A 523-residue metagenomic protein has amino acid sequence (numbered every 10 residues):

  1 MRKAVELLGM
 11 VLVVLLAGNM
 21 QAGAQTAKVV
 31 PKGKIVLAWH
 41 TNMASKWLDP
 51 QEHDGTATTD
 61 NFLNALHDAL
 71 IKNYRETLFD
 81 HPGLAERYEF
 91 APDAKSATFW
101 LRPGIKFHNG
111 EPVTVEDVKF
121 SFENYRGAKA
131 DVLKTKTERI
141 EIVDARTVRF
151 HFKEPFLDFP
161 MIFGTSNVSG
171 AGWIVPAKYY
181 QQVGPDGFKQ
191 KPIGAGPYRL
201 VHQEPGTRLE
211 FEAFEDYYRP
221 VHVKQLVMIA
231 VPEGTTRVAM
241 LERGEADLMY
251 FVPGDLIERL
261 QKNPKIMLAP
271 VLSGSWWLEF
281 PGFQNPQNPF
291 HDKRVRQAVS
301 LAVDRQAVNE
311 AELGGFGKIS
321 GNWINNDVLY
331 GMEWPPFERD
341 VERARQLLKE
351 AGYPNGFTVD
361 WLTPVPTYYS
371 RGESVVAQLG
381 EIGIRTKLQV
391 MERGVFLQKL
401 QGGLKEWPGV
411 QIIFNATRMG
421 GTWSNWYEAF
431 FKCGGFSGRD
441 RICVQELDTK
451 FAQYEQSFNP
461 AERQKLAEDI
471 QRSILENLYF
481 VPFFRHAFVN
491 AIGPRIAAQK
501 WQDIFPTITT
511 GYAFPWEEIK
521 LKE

Functional and structural regions predicted by a protein language model:
V5, Q21-T26, V30, W100 (+1 more regions): Surface-exposed binding/hinge segments that line and control ligand-binding clefts or catalytic entry sites
V36, T114-F120, A145-H151, G196-P197 (+6 more regions): Alpha-helical secondary-structure segments
V36-P92, E123, I193-G194: N-terminal lobe/hinge region of extracytoplasmic solute-binding protein
W39, M43, N61-F62, L157 (+6 more regions): Detector for C-terminal structural segments
P50, N64, K119, T137 (+7 more regions): A short beta-strand/turn structural motif
Y74-E76, S166-V221, Q225, V341-E342 (+2 more regions): Gly/Pro-rich hinge or "lid" segments in bacterial periplasmic/extracellular proteins
E86-K129, V143, R149, R237-M240 (+1 more regions): Aromatic- and charge-enriched surface segment that lines or borders ligand/interaction sites
N124, D186, F214-R259, R385-K387: Ligand-site clamp/hinge motif
